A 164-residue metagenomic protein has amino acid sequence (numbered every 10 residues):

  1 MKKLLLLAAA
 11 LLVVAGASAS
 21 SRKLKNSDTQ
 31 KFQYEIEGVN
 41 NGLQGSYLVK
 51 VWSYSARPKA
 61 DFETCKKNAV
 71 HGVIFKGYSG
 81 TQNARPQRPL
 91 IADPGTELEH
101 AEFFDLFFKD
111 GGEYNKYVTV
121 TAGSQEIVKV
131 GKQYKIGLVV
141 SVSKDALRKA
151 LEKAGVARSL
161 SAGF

Functional and structural regions predicted by a protein language model:
M1-L4: Positively charged n-region of N-terminal signal peptides that target proteins for export
L7: Structured mid-domain segments that build the active-site/substrate or prosthetic-cofactor binding neighborhood
A10-A17: Hydrophobic h-region of N-terminal signal peptides that target proteins for export in Gram-negative bacteria
A19-F164: Domain-level marker for long, solvent-exposed, non-transmembrane regions
